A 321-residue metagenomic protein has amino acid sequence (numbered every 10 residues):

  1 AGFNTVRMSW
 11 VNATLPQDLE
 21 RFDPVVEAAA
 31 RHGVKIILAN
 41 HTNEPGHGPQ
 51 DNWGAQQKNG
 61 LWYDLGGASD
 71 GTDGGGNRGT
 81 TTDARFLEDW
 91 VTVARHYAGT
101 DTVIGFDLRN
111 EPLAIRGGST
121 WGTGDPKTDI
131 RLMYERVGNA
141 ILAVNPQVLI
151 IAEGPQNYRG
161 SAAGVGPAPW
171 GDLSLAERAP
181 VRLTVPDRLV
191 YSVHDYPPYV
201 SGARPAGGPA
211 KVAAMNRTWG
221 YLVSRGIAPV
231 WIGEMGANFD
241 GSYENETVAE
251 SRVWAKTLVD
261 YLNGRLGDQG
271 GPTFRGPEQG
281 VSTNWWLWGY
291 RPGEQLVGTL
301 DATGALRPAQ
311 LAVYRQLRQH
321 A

Functional and structural regions predicted by a protein language model:
A1-T5, E20, R31, K35 (+5 more regions): Non-catalytic accessory regions flanking glycosidase/transglycosidase catalytic cores in CAZymes
A1-V11, I37, R217-R225, R275-S282: Catalytic domains of carbohydrate-active enzymes, especially glycoside hydrolases
A1-V6, W10, T14-L108, D129-L142: An active-site-proximal structural segment forming one wall of the substrate-binding cleft that immediately precedes
L15, G46, Y158-G160, F239-D240 (+1 more regions): Generic structural signal for helix capping and beta-alpha/helix-loop junctions
I36, W231, N284: Conserved Rossmann-like nucleotide-binding pocket used by diverse enzymes that bind dinucleotide cofactors
E44-Q56, I115-G117, V200-S201, G293-E294: Short acidic/His/Gly/Ser-rich catalytic and metal-binding motifs that mark active-site loops of diverse hydrolases
L87-V91, R95-G105, R109-Q279, D301 (+1 more regions): Extracellular glycoside hydrolase catalytic/binding regions
